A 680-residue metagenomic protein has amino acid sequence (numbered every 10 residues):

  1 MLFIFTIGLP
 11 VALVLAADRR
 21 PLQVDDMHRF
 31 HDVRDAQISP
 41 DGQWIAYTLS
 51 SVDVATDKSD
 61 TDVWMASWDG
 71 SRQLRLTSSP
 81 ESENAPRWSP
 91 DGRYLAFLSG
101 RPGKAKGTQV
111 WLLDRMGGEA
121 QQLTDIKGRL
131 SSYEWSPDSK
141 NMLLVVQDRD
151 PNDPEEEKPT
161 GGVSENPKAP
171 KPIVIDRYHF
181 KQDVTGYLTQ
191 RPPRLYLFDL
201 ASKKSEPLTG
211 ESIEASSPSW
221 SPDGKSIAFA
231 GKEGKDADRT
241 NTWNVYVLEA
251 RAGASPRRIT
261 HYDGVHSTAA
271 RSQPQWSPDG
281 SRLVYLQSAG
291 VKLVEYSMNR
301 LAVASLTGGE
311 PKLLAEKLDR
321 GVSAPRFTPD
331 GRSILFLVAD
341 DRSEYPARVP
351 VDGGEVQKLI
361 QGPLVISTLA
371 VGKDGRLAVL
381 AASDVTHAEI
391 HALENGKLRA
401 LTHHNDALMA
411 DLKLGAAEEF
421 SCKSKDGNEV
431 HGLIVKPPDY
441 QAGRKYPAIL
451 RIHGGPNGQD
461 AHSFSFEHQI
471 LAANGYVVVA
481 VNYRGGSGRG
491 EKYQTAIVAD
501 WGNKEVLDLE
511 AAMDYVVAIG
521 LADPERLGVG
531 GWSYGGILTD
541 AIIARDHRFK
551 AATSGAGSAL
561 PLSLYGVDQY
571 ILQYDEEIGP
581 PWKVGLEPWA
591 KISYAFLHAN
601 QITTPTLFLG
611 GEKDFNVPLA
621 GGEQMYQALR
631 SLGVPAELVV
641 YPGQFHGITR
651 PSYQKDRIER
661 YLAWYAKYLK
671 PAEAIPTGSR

Functional and structural regions predicted by a protein language model:
A17-V63, W68, L195: Mature N-terminal segment immediately following signal peptide/propeptide cleavage in secreted/periplasmic
F30-A46, P80-L98, E119-A120, K127-L143 (+16 more regions): Conserved beta-propeller blade repeats
S51-A55, R101-K104, R149-N152, G234-A237 (+3 more regions): Short glycine/acidic-enriched loop and turn motifs that connect beta-strands
D60-T61, Q147-Y196, N241-N244, L286-S288 (+5 more regions): Predominantly five- to eight-bladed beta-propeller fold
S67-S71, D114-G118, D199-K203, E249-A254 (+3 more regions): Short loop/turn segments that connect beta-strands within beta-propeller blades
V291, H404-E525, G530-W532, Y565-L572 (+1 more regions): Cap/lid segment of the alpha/beta-hydrolase catalytic domain
A480-R680: Active-site-proximal cap/loop segments of hydrolase catalytic domains
